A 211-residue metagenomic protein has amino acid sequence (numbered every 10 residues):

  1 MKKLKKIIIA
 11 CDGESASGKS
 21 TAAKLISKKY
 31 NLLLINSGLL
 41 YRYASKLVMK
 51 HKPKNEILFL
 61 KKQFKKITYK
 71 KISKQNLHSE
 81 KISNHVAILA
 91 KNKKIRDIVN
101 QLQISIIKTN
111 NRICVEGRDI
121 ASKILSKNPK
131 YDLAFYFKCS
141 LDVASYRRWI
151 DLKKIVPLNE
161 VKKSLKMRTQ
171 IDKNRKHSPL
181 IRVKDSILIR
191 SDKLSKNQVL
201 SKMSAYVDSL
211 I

Functional and structural regions predicted by a protein language model:
K2-L4, L77, Q101, Y146-K154 (+1 more regions): NTP-dependent small-molecule kinase module
I9-C11: Hydrophobic anchor at the beta1->P-loop junction of P-loop NTPases
E14-S17: ATP-binding Walker
S20: Walker A/P-loop
S27-S37, K50-P53: Post-Walker A helix-loop "phosphate-sensing" segment adjacent to the P-loop in P-loop NTPases
L39-I113, D119, I124, D142-Y146 (+3 more regions): ATP-dependent small-molecule kinase phosphotransfer cores that center on conserved nucleotide phosphate-binding segments
